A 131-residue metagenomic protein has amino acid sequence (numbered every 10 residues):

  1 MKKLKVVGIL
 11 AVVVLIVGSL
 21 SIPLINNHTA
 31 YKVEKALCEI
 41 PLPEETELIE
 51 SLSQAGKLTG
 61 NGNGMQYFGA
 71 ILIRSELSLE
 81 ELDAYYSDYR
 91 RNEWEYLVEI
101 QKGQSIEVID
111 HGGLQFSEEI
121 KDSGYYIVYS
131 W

Functional and structural regions predicted by a protein language model:
K2-A70, R74-W131: An acidic-aromatic pocket/loop used at catalytic or ligand-binding sites
